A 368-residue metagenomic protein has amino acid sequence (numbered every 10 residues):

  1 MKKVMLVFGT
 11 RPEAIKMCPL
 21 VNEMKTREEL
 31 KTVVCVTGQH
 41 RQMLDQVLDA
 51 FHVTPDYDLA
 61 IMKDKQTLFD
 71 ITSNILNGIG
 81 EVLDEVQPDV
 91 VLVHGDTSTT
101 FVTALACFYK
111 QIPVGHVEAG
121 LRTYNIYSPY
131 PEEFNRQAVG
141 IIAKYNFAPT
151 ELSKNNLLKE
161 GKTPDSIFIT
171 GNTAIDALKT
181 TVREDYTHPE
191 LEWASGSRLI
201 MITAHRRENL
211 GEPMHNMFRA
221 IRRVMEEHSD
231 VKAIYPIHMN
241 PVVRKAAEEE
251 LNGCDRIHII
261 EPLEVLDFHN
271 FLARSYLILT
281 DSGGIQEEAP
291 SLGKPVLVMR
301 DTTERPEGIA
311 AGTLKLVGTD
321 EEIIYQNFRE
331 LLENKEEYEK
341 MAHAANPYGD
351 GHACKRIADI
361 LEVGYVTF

Functional and structural regions predicted by a protein language model:
M1-Y235, N240-F368: Nucleotide-activated sugar donor-binding and catalytic core shared by glycosyltransferases and related lipid-linked
